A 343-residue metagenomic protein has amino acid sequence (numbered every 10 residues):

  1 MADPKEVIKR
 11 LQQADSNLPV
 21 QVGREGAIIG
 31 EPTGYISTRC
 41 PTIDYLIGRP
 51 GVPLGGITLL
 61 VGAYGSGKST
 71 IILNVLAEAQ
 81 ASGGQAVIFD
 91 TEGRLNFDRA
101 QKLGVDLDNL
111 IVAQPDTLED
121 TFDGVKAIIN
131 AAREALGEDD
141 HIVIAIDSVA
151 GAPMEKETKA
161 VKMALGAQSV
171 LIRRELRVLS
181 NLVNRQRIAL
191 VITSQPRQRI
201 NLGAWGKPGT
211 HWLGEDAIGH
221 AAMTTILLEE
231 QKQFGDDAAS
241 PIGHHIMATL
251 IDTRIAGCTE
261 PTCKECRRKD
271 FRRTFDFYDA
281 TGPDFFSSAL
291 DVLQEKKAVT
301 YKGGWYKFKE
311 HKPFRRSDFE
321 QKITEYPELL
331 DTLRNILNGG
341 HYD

Functional and structural regions predicted by a protein language model:
A2-N109, T121-A127: The Walker A/P-loop phosphate-binding site
I57-L59, Q85, H141-V143, A189-V191: Residue-level preference for the first positions of well-ordered beta-strands
F97-D98, G151-T158, I200-L202: Short acidic/His/Gly/Ser-rich catalytic and metal-binding motifs that mark active-site loops of diverse hydrolases
L110-D116: Short acidic-hydrophobic, aromatic-tinged amphipathic segments that line or gate anion-handling sites
D116-R187: Phosphate-binding/switch loop-helix module in NTP-utilizing enzymes
L165-K296: Phosphate-binding/switch region of NTP-binding enzymes
D284-F314: Long, well-ordered amphipathic alpha-helical subdomains in the mid-to-C-terminal portions of large enzyme subunits
G304-D343: Terminal-proximal interaction/regulatory segments of ATP-powered molecular machines
